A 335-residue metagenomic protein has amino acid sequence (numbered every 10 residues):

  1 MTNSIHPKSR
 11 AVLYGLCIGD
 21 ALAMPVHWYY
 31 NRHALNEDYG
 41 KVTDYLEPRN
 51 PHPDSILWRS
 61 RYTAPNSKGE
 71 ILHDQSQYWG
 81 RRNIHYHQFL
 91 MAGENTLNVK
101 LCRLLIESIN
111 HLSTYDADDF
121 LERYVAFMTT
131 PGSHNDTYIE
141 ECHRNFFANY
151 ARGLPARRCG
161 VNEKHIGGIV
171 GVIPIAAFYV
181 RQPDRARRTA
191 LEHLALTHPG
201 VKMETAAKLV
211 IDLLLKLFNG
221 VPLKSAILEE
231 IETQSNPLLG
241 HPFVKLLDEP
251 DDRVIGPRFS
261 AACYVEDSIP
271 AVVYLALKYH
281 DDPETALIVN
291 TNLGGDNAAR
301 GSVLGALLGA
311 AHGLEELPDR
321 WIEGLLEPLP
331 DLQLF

Functional and structural regions predicted by a protein language model:
M1-F335: Structured, active/binding-site neighborhoods that engage oxygen-rich ligands
